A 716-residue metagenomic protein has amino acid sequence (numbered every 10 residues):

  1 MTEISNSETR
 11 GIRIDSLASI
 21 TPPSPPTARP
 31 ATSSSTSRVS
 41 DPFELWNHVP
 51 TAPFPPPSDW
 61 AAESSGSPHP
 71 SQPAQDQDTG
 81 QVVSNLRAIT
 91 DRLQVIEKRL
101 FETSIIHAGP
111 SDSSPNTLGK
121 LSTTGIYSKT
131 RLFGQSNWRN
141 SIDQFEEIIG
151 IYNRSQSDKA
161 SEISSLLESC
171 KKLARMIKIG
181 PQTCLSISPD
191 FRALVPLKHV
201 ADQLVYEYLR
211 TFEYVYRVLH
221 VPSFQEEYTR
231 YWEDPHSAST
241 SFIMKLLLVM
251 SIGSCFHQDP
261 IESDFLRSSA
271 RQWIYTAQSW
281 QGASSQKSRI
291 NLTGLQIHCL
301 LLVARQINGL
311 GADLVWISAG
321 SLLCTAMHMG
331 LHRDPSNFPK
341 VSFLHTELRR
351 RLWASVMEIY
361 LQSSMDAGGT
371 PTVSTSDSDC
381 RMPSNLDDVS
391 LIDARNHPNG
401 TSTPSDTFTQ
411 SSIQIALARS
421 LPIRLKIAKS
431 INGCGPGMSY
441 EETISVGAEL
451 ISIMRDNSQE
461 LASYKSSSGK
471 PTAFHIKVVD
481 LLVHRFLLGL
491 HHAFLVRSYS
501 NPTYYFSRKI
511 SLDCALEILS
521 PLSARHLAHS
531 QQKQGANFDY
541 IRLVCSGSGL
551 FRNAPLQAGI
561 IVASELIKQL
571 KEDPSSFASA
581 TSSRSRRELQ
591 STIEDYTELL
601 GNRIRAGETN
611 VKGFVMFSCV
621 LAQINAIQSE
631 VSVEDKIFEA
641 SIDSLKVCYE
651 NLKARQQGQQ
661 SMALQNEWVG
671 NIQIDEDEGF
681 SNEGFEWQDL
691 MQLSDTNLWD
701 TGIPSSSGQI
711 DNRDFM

Functional and structural regions predicted by a protein language model:
M1-E213, H236, T240-K245: Intrinsic, low-complexity transcriptional activation domains
T2-P25, T32-S64, V82-N85, I89 (+5 more regions): Intrinsically disordered, low-complexity transcriptional activation domains
S71, D78, N85, L348 (+6 more regions): Surface positions of alpha-helical coiled-coils, especially the charged/polar e/g heptad sites that form inter-helical
E97, I151, K172-T293, L300-G311 (+6 more regions): C-terminal transcriptional activation/regulatory domains of eukaryotic transcription factors
A108, H220-E227, I261-E262, I317 (+10 more regions): Structured alpha-helical bundle/scaffold domains in large eukaryotic membrane-trafficking regulators
L132, N140-G150, E226, Y275-W280 (+3 more regions): Fungal transcription factor middle regulatory core
L248, S268-L300, S318-S336, S355 (+4 more regions): Long, amphipathic alpha-helical regulatory blocks in the mid-to-C-terminal portion of eukaryotic proteins
G309-S321: Classical protein tyrosine phosphatase
